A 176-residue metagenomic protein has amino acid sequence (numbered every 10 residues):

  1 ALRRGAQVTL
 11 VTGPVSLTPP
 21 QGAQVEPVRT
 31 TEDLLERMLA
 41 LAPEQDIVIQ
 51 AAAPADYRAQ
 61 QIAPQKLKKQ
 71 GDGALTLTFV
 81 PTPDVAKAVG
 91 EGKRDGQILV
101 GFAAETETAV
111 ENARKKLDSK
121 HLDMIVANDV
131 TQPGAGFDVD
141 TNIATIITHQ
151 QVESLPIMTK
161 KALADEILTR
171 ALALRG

Functional and structural regions predicted by a protein language model:
L2-G176: A cross-family phosphate/adenosyl-ligand binding-site feature
